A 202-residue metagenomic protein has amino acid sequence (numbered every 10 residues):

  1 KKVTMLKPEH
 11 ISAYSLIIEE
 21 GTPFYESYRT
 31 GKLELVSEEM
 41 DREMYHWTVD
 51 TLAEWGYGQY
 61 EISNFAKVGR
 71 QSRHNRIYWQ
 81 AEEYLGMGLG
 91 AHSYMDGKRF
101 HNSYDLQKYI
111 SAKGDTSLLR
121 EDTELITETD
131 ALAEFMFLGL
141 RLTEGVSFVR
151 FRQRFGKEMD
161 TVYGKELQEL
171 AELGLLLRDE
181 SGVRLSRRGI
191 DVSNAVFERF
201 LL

Functional and structural regions predicted by a protein language model:
K1-K157: C-terminal scaffold of the Radical SAM
K157-A171: Short amphipathic alpha-helical interaction segments
A171-S181: A short, conserved structural fragment
G182-S186: Minor-groove-contacting beta-hairpin "wing" of winged helix-turn-helix DNA-binding domains
R188-L202: Short, amphipathic alpha-helical interaction segments positioned at domain boundaries
